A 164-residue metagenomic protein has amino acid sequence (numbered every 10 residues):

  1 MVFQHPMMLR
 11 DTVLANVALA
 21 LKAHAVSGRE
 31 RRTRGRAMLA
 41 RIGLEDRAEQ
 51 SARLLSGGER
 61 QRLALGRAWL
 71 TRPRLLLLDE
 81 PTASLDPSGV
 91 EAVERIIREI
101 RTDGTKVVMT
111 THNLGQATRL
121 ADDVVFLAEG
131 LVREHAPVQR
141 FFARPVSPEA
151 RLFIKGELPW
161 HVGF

Functional and structural regions predicted by a protein language model:
R29-R47: Conserved ABC ATPase "signature" region
S51-L55, E59: Conserved ABC ATPase signature
L76-D79: Catalytic Walker B motif of ABC-type/P-loop ATPase nucleotide-binding domains
P87-G89: Helix N-cap at the start of a conserved alpha-helix in ABC-type nucleotide-binding domains
T111-H112: H-loop/switch region of ABC-family ATPase nucleotide-binding domains
A117-R119: A short, surface-exposed alpha-helical micro-motif characterized by mixed small hydrophobic and charged/polar residues
